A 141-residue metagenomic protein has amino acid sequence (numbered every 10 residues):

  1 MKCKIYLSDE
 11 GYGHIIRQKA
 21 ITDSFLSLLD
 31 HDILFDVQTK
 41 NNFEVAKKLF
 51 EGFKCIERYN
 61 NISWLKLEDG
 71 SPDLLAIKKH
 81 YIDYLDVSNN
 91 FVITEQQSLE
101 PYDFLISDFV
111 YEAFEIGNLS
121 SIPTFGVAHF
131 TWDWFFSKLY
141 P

Functional and structural regions predicted by a protein language model:
M1-G11: Nucleotide-activated donor-dependent transferases that construct or modify glycoconjugates
D9, I33-D86: Conserved nucleotide-sugar phosphate-binding/catalytic loop shared by glycosyltransferases and other
I15-L26: Short amphipathic alpha-helix
H31, S120-P123: A short helix->loop->beta-strand "cap" motif at the edges of active sites that frequently abuts
Q38-T39, I106-F109, V127: Short His-Asn-centered micro-motif
F43-V45, L105-L119: An aromatic- and histidine-rich active-site surface loop
S71-E112: Conserved nucleotide-sugar donor-binding subdomain of glycosyltransferases
P123-P141: Active-site-proximal region of nucleotide-activated glycan assembly enzymes, centered on histidine/acidic-rich loops
